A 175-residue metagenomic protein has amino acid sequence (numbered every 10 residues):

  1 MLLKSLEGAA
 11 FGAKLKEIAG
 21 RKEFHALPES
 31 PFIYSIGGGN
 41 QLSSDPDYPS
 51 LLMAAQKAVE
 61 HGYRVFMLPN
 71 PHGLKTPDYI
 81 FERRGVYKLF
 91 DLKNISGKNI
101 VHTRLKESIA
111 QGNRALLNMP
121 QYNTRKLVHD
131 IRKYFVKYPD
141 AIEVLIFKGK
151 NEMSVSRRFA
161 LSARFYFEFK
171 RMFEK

Functional and structural regions predicted by a protein language model:
L2-V65, I95-K175: Metal-dependent nuclease catalytic core centered on acidic motifs
V59-G73, P77-D78: A short acidic/basic microdomain associated with nuclease active sites
K75-I80, S154-R157: Short, solvent-exposed polar/charged micro-motifs at secondary-structure junctions
Y79-F81, G85-N94: Conserved catalytic cores of phosphodiester-cleaving nucleases, focusing on short active-site segments
